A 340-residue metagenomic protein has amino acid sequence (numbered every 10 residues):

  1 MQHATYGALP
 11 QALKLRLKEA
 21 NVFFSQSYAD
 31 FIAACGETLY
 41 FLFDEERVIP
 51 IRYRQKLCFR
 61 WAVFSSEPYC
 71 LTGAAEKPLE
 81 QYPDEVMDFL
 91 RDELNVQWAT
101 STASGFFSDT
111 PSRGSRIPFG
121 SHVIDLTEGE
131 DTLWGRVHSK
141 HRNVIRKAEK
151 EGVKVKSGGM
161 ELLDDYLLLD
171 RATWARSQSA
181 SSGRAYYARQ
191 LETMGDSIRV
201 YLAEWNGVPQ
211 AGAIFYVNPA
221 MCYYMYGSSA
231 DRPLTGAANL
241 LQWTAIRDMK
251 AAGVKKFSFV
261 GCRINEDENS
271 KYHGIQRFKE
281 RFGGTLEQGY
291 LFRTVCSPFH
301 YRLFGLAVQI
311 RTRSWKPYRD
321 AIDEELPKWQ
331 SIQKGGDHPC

Functional and structural regions predicted by a protein language model:
M1-F59, S104-L234: A conserved beta-strand-loop-helix scaffold within acyl/acetyltransferase catalytic domains
Y6, R54-K56, S108-D131, S258-C340: Active-site/acyl-donor-binding loops of N-acyltransferases
L17, R91, A148, M249-K250: A generic structural signal for well-ordered alpha-helical segments
K56-Y69: Conserved acyl-donor/pantetheine-binding loop and adjacent beta-alpha core of acyl/acetyltransferases and related
E67-Q81, T127-G129, G227-T235, R263: A short, internal acetyl-CoA/4′-phosphopantetheine-binding micro-motif in the GNAT/acyltransferase core
L79-S121: Non-catalytic accessory segments adjacent to catalytic cores
D84-D88, A188, D196-H300: Aromatic (often tryptophan-rich) hydrophobic motifs at membrane interfaces
